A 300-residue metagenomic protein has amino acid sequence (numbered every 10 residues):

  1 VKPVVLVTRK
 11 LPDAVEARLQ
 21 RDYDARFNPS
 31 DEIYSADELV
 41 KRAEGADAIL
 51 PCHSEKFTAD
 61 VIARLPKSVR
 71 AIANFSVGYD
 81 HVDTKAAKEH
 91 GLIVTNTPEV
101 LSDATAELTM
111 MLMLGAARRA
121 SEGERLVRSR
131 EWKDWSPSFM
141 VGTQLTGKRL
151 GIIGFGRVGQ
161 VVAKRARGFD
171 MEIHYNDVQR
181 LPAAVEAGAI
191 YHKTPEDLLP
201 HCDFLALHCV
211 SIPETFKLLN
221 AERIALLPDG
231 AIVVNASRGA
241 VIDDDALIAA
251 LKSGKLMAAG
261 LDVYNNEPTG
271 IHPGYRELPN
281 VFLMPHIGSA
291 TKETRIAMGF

Functional and structural regions predicted by a protein language model:
V1-T95, P200, N220: An N-terminal-biased, well-structured beta-alpha scaffold segment characteristic of Rossmann-like dinucleotide-binding
K2, K88, T95-L108, W135 (+2 more regions): C-terminal helix-to-coil terminal segments
T8, C52, F75, L112 (+2 more regions): Short, well-ordered coil/turn residues at beta-beta hairpins and beta-strand->alpha-helix junctions within
D47-A48, A71, F204, I232 (+2 more regions): Short, Asp-centered acidic motifs that coordinate Mg2+ and/or phosphate in catalytic or ligand-binding sites
F57-D60, H174, V178-G274: Rossmann-like adenosine-cofactor binding region
L65-R70, H90-L92, M171, D229-A231 (+1 more regions): A short helix->loop->beta-strand "cap" motif at the edges of active sites that frequently abuts
H90, P98-R149, V161-K164: Phosphate-binding beta-alpha-beta segment of Rossmann-like dinucleotide-binding domains, i.e., the NAD(P)
F155-G156: Glycine-rich Rossmann-fold phosphate-binding loop(s) that bind the pyrophosphate of adenine dinucleotide cofactors
